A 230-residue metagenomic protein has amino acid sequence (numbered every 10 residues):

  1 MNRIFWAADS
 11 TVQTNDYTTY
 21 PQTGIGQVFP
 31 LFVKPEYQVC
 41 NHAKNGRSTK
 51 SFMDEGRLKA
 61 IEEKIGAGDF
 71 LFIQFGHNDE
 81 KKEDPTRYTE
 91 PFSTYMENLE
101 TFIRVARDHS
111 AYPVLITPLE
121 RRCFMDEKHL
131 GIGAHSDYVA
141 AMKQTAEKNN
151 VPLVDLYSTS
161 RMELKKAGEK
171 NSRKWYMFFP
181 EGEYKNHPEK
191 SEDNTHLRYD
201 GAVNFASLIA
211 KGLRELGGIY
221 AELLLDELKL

Functional and structural regions predicted by a protein language model:
M1-K44, K59-A67: Serine-esterase "nucleophile elbow" of acetyl-processing enzymes
N2-A7, H42-R47, G131-M142: Short, charged N-terminal helix-start/capping segments
S10, S48, N78: Gly/Ser/Thr-rich beta-alpha loop segments that engage phosphate groups in nucleotides
T11, S51, N194-H196: Residue-level preference for alpha-helix termini and adjacent loops
T14, T49-K50, K81, F124: Glycine/Thr-rich phosphate-binding loops of Rossmann-like dinucleotide-binding domains
S48-G56: Structural motif
G56-V203, S207-L230: Alpha-helical cap/lid subdomain in secreted, periplasmic, or secretory-pathway luminal O-acyl-processing enzymes
